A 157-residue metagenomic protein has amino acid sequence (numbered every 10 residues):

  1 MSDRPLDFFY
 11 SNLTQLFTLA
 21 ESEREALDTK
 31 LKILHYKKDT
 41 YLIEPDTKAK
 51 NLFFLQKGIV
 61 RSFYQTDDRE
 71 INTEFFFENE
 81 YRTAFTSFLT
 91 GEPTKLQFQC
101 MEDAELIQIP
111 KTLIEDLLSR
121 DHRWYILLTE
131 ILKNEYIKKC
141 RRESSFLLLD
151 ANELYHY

Functional and structural regions predicted by a protein language model:
M1-K32, S87: Cyclic nucleotide-binding regulatory module and flanking cytosolic helices
D3-D7, S22-A26, G58-S62, E78-E80 (+1 more regions): Short acidic/polar alpha-helix capping motifs at helix-coil junctions
L13, D28, T47, D103 (+1 more regions): Generic anion/oxyanion-binding catalytic loop in active/binding sites
T40-E102: Cyclic nucleotide-binding regulatory domains
Q99-E102, I107-Y157: Polybasic "coupling" helices that flank or enter modular domains
